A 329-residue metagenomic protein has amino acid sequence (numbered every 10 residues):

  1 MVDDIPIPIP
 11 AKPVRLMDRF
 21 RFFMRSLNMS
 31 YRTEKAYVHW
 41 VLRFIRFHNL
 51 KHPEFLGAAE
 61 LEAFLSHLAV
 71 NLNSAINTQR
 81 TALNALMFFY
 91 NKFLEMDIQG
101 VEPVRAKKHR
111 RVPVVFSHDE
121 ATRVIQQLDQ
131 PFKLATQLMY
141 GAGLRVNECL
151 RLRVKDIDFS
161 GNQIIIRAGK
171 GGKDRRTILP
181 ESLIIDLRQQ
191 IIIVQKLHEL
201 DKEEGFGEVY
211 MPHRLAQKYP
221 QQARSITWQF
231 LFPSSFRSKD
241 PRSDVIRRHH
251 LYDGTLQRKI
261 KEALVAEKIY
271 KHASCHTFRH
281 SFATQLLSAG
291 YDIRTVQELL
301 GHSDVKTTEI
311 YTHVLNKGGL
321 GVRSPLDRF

Functional and structural regions predicted by a protein language model:
M1-F329: Conserved catalytic core of the tyrosine transesterase superfamily
